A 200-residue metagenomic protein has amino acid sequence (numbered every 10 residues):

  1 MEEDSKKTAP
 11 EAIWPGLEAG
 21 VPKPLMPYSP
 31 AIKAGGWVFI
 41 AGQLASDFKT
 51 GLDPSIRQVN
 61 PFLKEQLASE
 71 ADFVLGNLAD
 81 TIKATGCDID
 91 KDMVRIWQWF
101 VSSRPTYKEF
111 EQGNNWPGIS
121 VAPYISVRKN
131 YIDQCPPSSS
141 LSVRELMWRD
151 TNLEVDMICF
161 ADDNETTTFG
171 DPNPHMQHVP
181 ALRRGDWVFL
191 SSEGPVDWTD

Functional and structural regions predicted by a protein language model:
M1-R95, F100-D200: N-terminal presequence-like segments and the immediate start of the first folded domain
